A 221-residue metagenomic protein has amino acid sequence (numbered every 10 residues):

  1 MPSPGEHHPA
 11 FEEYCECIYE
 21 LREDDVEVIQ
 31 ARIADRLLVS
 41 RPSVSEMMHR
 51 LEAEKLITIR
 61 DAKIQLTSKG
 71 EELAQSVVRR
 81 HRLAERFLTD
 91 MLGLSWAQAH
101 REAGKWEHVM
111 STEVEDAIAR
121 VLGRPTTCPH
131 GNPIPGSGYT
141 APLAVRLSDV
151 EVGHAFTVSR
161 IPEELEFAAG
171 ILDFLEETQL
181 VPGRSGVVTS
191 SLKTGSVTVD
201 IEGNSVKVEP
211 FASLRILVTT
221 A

Functional and structural regions predicted by a protein language model:
M1-V39: Extreme N-terminal segment that seeds HTH/winged-HTH DNA-binding domains in transcriptional regulators
Y14, I33, V44-E54, L175 (+1 more regions): Basic amphipathic alpha-helical segments that dock to polyanions
P42, A97: Key DNA-contact positions within bacterial/archaeal DNA-binding proteins
E52-A62: A short, conserved structural fragment
A62-H81: Basic, amphipathic "hinge/linker" alpha-helix immediately C-terminal to the N-terminal HTH DNA-binding motif
E71, R82-L94, E102: Surface-exposed helix-loop "recognition/capping" segments that flank conserved functional motifs and form interaction
E107-L214: Mid-protein regulatory/catalytic core that forms ligand/cofactor-binding pockets and protein-protein interaction
